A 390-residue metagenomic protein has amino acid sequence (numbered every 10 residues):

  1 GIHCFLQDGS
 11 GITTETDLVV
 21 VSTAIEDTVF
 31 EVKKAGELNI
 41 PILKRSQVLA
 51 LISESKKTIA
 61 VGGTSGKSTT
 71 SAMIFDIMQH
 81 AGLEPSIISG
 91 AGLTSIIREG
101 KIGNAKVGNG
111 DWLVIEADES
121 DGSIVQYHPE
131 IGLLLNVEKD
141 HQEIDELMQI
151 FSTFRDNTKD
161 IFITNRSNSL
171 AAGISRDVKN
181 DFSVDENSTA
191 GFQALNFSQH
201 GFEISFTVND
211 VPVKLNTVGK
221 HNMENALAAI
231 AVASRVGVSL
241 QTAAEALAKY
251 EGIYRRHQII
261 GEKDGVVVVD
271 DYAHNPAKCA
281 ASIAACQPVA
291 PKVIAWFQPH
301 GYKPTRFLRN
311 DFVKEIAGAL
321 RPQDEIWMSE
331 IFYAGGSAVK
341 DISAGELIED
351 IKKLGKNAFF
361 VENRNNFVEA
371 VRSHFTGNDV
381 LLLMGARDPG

Functional and structural regions predicted by a protein language model:
G1-C4, V19, S152, S175-V178 (+4 more regions): ATP-dependent carboxylate-amine ligase
I2-T14: Glycine-rich, highly charged phosphate/nucleotide-binding loops
F5-D8, L43-Q47, I88, N165-R166 (+5 more regions): Beta-strand->loop->alpha-helix junctions that form or flank phosphate-binding loops in nucleotide-handling enzymes
G9-S10, Q47-L51, Q258-I259, V368-V371: A short, basic/flexible loop-to-alpha-helix module at the beginning of a structural domain
G11-T14, T23-R166, L170-K179, L227 (+2 more regions): Phosphate-binding loop of NTP-binding sites
S55-K57, V184-E186, T207-L215, G261-V266: Glycine/charged-rich beta-loop-alpha catalytic/anionic-binding loops adjacent to active sites
T64, G90, N165, V184 (+3 more regions): Cofactor-binding loop segments of dinucleotide-utilizing enzymes, especially the Rossmann-like FAD- and NAD(P)+-binding
I163, E203-V208: Short polybasic amphipathic segments
